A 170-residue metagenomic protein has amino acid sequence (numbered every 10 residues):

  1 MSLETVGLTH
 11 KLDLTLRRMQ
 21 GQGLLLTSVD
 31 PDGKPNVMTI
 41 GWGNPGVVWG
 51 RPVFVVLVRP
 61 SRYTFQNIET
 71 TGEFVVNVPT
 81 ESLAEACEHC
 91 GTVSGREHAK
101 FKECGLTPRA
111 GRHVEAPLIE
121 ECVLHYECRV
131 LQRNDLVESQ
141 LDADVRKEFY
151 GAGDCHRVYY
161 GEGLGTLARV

Functional and structural regions predicted by a protein language model:
M1-V170: Active-site-proximal mixed secondary-structure blocks
